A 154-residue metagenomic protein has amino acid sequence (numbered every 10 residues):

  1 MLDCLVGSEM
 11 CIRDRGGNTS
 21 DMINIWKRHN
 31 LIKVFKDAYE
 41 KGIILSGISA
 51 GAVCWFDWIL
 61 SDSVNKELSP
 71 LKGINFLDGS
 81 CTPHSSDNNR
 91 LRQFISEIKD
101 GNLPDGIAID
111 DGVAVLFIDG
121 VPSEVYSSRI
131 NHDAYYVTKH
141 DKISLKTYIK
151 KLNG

Functional and structural regions predicted by a protein language model:
M1-G7, C11: Single conserved hydrophobic/aromatic residue that forms the stacking wall/gate of nucleotide- or nucleobase-binding
R15, D21-R92: Class I SAM-dependent methyltransferase SAM-binding "motif I" and its flanking Rossmann-like core
G17, A50-G51, V113, G120: Alpha-helix/helix-capping structural signal
I59-S61, N65-G154: C-terminal and late-domain segments of enzyme folds
